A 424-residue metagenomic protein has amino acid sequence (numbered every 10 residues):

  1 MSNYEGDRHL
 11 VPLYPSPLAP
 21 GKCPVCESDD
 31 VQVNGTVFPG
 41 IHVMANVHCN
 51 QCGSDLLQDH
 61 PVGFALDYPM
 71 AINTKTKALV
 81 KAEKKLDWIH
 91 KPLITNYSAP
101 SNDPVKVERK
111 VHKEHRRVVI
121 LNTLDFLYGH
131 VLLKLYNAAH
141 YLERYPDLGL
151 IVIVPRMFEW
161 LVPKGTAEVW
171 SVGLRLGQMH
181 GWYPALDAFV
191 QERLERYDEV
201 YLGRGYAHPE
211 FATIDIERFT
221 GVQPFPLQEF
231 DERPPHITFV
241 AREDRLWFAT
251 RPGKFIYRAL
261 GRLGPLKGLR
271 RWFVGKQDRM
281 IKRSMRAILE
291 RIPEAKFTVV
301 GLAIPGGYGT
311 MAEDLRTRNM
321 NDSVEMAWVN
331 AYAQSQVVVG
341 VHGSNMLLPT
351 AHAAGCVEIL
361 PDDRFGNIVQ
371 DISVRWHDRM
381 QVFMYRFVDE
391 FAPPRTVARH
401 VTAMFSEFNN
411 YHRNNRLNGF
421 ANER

Functional and structural regions predicted by a protein language model:
M1-H236, V240: Secretory-pathway glycan-assembly enzymes, especially type II membrane glycosyltransferases that use nucleotide-sugar
R116-N122, P234-P265, V300-L302: Short loop/turn segments at strand-loop or loop-helix junctions that form parts of catalytic or ligand-binding pockets
L124-K134, R245-T250, V274-K276: A short, glycine/small-residue-rich beta-strand->loop->alpha-helix junction that serves as a flexible
R156-F158, G301-G306, H342-M346: Short, polar loop motifs at secondary-structure junctions
L161-T166, P305-D314, L348-H352: Short loop/helix-cap segments at secondary-structure boundaries that form the rim of catalytic
G205-V222, I368-R424: Leloir-type glycosyltransferase catalytic cores
F239-R245, R262-E325: Catalytic donor nucleotide-activated moiety binding site of glycosyltransferases and closely related
W328-D371: A donor-sugar binding/catalytic signature common to diverse glycosyltransferases and related nucleotide-sugar
